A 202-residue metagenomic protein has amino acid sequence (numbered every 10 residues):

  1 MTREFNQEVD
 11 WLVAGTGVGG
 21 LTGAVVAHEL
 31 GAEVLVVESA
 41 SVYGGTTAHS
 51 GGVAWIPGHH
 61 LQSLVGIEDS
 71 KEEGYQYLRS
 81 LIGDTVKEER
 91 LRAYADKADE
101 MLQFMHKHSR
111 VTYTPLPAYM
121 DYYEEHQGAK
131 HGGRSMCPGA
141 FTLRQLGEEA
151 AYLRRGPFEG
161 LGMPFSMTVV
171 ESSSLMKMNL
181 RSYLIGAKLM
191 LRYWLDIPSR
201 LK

Functional and structural regions predicted by a protein language model:
M1-E8: A short, basic/flexible loop-to-alpha-helix module at the beginning of a structural domain
T2, T16-G17, A40: Alpha-helix N-cap/helix-initiation motif
Q7, A27, V34, G58 (+1 more regions): General secondary-structure edge motif
W11-V36: N-terminal Rossmann-like FAD-binding beta1-loop-alpha1 element of flavoenzymes
S39-K202: Conserved N-terminal/central alpha/beta ligand/cofactor-binding core
